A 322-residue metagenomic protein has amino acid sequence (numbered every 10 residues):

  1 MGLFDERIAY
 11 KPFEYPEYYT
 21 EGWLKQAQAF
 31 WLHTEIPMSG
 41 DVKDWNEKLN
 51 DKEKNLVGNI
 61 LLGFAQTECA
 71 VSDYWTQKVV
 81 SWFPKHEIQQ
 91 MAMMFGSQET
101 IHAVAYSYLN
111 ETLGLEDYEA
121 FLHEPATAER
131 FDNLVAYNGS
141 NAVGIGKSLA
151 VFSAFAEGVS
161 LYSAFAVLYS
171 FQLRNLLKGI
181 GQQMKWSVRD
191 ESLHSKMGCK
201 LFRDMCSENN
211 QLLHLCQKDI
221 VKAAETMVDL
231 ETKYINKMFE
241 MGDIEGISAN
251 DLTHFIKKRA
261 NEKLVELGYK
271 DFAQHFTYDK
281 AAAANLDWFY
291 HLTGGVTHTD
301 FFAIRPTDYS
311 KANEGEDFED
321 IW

Functional and structural regions predicted by a protein language model:
M1-W322: Non-heme di-metal
